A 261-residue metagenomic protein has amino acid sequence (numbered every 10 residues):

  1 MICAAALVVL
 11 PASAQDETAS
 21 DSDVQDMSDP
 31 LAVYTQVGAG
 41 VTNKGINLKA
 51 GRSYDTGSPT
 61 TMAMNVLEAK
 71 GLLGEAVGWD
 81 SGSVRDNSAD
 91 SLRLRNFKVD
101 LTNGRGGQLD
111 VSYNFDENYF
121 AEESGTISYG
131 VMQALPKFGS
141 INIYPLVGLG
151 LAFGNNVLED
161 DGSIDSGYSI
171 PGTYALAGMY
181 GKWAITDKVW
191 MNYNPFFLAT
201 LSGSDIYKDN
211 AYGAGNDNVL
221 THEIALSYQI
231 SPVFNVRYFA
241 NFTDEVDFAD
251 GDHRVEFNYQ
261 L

Functional and structural regions predicted by a protein language model:
V9-P11: N-terminal signal peptide c-region/cleavage motif recognized by signal peptidases
Q15-G82: Short glycine/proline- and aromatic-enriched beta-strand/turn motifs that initiate or cap beta-hairpins
M27-V33, D55-M64, D86, F97-Q108 (+4 more regions): Short loop/turn motifs that connect adjacent beta-strands in outer-membrane beta-barrel proteins
V33, T42-A50, S88-L92, A121-I127 (+3 more regions): Residues that define the transmembrane beta-barrel architecture of outer-membrane proteins
V37-A39, N65-A69, G107-V111, I143-V147 (+3 more regions): Membrane-embedded beta-strand positions of outer-membrane beta-barrel proteins
G38, K49-G51, R93-K98, S128-M132 (+3 more regions): Outer-membrane beta-barrel architecture
V41-G45, Y54, A69-E75, K98 (+8 more regions): Transmembrane beta-strands of outer-membrane beta-barrel pores
Q133-N235, F242-V246, Y259-L261: Outer-membrane beta-barrel transmembrane domain signature
